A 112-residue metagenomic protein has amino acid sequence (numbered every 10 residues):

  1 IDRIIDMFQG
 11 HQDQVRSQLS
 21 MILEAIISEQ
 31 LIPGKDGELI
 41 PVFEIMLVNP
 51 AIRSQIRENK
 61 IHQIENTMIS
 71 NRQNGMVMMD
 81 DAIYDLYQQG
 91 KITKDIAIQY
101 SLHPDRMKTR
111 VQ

Functional and structural regions predicted by a protein language model:
I1-Q112: Short, flexible helix-loop junctions that flank or precede catalytic/ligand sites
